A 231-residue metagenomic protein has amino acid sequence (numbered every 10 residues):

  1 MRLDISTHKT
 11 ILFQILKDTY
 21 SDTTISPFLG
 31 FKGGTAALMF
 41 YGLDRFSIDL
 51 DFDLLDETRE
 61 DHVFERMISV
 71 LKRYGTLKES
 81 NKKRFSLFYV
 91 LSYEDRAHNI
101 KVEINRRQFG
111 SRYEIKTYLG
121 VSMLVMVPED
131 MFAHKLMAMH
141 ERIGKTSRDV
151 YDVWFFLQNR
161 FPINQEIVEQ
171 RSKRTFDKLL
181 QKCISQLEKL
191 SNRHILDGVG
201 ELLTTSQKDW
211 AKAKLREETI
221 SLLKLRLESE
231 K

Functional and structural regions predicted by a protein language model:
M1-L29, L43, L55-E57, D61-K231: Structured mid-to-C-terminal alpha-helical surface segments
F31-A36: Glycine-rich beta-strand-to-loop/alpha-helix junction loops that act as flexible
Y41-S47: Glycine-rich loop at the start of a catalytic domain that most often binds anionic cofactors/ligands
D51: Acidic Asp/Glu-based divalent-cation binding sites
